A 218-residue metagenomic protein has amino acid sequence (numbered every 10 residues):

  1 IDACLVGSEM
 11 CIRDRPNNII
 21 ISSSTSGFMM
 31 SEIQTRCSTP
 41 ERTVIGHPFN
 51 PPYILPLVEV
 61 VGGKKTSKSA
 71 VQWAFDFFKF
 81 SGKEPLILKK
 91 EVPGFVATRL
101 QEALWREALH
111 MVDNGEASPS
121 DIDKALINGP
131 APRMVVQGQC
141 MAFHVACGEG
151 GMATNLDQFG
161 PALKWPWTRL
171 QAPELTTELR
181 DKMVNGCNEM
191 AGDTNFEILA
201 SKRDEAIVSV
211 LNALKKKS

Functional and structural regions predicted by a protein language model:
I1-G7, I12: Single conserved hydrophobic/aromatic residue that forms the stacking wall/gate of nucleotide- or nucleobase-binding
R15-P16: Helix-to-beta-strand junctions that scaffold the AdoMet/dcAdoMet cofactor pocket in Class I SAM-dependent enzymes
I20-K90, G94, T98: Rossmann-fold dinucleotide-binding core
F77, H110-M111: Residues within well-ordered alpha helices
F80-K83, I87, N114-S218: NAD(P)-dependent Rossmann-like dehydrogenase/reductase catalytic/cofactor-binding core
A97, Q101-E107: Structural/interface elements that position substrates and couple domains in central-metabolism enzymes
E102, V112-N114: AAA+ ATPase "lid" subdomain C-terminal helix
